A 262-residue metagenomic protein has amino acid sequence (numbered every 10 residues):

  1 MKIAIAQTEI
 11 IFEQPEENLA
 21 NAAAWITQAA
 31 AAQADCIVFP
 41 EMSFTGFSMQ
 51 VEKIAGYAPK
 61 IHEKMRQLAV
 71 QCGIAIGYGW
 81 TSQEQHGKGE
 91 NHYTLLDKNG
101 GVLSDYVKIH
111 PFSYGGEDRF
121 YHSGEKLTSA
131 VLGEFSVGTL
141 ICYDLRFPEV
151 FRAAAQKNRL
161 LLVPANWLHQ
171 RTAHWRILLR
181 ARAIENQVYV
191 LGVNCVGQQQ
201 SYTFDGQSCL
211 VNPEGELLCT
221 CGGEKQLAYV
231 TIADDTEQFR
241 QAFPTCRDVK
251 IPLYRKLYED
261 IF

Functional and structural regions predicted by a protein language model:
M1-I5: Extreme N-terminal starter segment of soluble prokaryotic enzymes
Q7-E13: Short polar catalytic/cofactor-binding loops
P15-E16, A24-N99, D105, L168-V188: Cys-nucleophile CN-hydrolase/nitrilase-fold catalytic domain and related Cys-dependent amidase chemistry that acts on
E17-T27, L145-R152: Short, acidic/polar
A58-G77, R146-A228: CN hydrolase (nitrilase-like) catalytic-core segments centered on the catalytic cysteine and neighboring Lys/Glu
E84-Q156, Q170-I177, Q238-D248: Active-site catalytic loop in hydrolytic enzyme cores
S129, C195-F262: C-terminal beta-strand edge segments of enzyme domains
